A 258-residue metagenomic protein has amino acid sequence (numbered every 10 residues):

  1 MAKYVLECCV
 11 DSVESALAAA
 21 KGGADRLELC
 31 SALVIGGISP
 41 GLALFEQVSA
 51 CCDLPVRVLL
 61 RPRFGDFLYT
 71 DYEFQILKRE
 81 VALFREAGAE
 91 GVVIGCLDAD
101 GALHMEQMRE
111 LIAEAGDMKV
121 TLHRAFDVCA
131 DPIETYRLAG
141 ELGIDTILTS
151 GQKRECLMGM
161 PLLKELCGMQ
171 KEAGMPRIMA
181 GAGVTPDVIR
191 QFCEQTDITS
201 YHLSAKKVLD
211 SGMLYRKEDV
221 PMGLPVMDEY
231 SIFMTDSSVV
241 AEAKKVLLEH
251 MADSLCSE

Functional and structural regions predicted by a protein language model:
M1-C9, S49-A50, K217-V220, L255-S257: N-terminal amphipathic alpha-helix/helix-capping segment at the start of soluble metabolic enzymes
Y4-C8, L27-L29, V56-L60, V92-I94 (+4 more regions): Hydrophobic faces of well-ordered beta-strands that scaffold small-molecule active sites in alpha/beta enzyme cores
D11-K21, L68-E80, D127-L142, L166 (+3 more regions): Catalytic cores of alpha/beta
E14, L33-L54, Y72-Q75, C96-G116 (+4 more regions): Active-site-adjacent beta->alpha loops and helix N-cap segments on the catalytic face of soluble alpha/beta enzymes
K21-L27, C52-P55, G88-G91, E114-M118 (+4 more regions): Glycine-enriched alpha-helix->loop->beta-strand junction motifs that scaffold or abut catalytic
R26-I38, L83-A99, I144-L157, T196-K217: Glycine-rich phosphate-binding active-site loops on the catalytic face of alpha/beta enzymes
G37-F64, L103-A125, M160-T185, P225-D253: Alpha-helix-loop-beta-strand connector modules within alpha/beta enzyme cores
R63-Y69, G212: A short acidic, helix-capping loop that chelates divalent metal ions and anchors anionic groups
